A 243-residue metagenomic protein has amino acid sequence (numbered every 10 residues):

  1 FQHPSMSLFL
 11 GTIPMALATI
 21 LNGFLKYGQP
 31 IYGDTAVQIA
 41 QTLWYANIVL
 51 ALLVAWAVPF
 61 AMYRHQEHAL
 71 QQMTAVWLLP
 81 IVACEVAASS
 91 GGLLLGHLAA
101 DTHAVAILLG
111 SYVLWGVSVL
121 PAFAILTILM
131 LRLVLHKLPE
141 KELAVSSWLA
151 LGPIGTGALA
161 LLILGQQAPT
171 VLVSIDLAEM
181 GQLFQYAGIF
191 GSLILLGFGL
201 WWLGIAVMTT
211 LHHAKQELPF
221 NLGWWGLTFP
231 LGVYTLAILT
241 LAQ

Functional and structural regions predicted by a protein language model:
F1, G28-G33, L172-D176, G204-T210: Structural signature of multi-pass alpha-helical membrane transport proteins
F1-N22, A40-N47, Y63-L93, S111 (+3 more regions): Juxtamembrane helix-loop boundaries in multi-pass membrane proteins
F1-Q2, V54-H68, V105, W201-L211: Hydrophobic, membrane-facing alpha-helical anchors
A18-Y32, A36-V37, T102, L236-A242: A structural motif
L25-M62: A generic, well-ordered mixed alpha/beta core segment in the N-terminal half of proteins
W77, I81-A206: Generic multipass alpha-helical transmembrane bundles of integral membrane proteins
M180-Q243: Extended, compositionally biased non-globular segments
